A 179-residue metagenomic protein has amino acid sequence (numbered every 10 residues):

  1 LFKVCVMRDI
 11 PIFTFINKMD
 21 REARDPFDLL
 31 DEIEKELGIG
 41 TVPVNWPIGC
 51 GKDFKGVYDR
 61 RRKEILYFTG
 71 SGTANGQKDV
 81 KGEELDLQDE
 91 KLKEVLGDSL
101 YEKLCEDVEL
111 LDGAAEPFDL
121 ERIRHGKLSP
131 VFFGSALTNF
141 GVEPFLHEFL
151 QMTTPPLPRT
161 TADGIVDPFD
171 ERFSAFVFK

Functional and structural regions predicted by a protein language model:
L1-K179: Structural and coupling elements of P-loop NTPases
